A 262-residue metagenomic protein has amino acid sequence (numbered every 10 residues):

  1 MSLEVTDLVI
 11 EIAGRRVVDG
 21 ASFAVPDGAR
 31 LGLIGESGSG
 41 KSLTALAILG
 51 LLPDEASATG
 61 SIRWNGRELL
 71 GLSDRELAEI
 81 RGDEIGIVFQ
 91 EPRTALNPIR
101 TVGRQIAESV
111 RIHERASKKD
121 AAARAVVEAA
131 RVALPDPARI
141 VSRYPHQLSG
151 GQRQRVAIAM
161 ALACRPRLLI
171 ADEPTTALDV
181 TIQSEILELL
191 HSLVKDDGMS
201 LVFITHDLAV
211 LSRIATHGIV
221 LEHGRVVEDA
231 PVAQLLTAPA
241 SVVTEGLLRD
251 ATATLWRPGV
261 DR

Functional and structural regions predicted by a protein language model:
S57-E68: Conserved ABC transporter NBD signature motif
I106, I158, L169, I186: Hydrophobic anchor residue at the start of the ABC signature
A163-R167: A short, proline-enriched helix->beta-strand linker immediately N-terminal to the Walker B motif in ABC-type P-loop
S184-D197, A209: Helical segment within the ABC ATPase nucleotide-binding domain
L211-R213: A short, surface-exposed alpha-helical micro-motif characterized by mixed small hydrophobic and charged/polar residues
D229-A230: ABC ATPase "signature
